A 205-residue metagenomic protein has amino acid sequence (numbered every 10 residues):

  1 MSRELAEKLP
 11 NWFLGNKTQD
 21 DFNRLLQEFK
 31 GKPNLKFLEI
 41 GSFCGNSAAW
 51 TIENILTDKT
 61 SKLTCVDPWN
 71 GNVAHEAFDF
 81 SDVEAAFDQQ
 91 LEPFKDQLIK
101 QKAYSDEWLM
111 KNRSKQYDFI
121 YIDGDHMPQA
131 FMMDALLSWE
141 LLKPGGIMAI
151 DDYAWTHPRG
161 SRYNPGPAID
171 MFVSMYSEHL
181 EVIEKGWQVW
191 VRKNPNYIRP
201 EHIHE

Functional and structural regions predicted by a protein language model:
R3-W12, Q19-E205: S-adenosylmethionine/decaboxylated-SAM
